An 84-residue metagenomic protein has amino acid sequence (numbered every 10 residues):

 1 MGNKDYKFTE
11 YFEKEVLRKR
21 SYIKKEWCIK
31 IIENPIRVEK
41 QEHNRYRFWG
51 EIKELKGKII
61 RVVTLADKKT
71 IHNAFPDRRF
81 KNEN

Functional and structural regions predicted by a protein language model:
M1-N84: Ribonuclease/tRNase effector modules and their secretory precursors
